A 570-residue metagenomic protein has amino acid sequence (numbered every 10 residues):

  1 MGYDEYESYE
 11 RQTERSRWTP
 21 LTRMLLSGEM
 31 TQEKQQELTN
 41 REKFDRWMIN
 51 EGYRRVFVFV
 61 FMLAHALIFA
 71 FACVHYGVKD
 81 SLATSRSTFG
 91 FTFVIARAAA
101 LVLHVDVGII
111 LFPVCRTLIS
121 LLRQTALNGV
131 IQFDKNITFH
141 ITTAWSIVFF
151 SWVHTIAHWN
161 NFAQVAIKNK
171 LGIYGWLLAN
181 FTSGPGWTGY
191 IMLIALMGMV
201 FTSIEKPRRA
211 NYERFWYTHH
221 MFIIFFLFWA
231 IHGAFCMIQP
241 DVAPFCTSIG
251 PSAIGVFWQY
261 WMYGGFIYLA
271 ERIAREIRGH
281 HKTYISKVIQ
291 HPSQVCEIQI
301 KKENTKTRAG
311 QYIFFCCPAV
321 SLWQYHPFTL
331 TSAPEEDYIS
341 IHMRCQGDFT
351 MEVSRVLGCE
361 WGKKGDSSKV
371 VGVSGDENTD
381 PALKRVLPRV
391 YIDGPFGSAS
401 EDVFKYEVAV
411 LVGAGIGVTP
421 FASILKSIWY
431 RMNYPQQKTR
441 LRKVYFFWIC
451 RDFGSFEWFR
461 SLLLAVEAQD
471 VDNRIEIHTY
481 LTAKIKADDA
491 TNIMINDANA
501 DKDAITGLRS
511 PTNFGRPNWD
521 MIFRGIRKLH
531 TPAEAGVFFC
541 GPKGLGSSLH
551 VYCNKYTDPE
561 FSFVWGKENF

Functional and structural regions predicted by a protein language model:
M1-M48, Y480: Extended, low-complexity, polar regulatory segments
N40-I277: Membrane-embedded alpha-helical bundles of multi-pass integral membrane proteins
I137-W159, I223, A414-F447, P559: Classical protein tyrosine phosphatase
A230, Y263, Y268-F315, P327: Membrane-proximal cytosolic interface modules of multi-pass membrane proteins
C296-I300, D337-C345: A generic structural motif
W323, I341, Q346-T350, R355-D402 (+2 more regions): Reductase modules of NAD(P)H-dependent flavoproteins
H326-S332: Short beta-strand-centered aromatic/proline hotspots
